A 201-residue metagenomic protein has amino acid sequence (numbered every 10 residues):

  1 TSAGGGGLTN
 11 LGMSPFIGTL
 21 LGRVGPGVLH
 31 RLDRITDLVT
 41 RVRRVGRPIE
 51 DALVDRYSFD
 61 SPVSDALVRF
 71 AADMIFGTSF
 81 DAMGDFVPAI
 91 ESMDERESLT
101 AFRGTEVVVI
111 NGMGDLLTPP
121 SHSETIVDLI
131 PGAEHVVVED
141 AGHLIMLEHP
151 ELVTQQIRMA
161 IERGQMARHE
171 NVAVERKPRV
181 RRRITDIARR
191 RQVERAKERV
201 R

Functional and structural regions predicted by a protein language model:
T1-L38: Flexible "cap/lid" loop of the alpha/beta hydrolase fold
D33-A101: Conserved alpha/beta-hydrolase catalytic His-Asp/Glu region
T78, T118, E148: Residue-level signal for the nucleotide or nucleotide-sugar donor/cofactor binding architecture
P88, T105, P119-D128: Short alpha-helix in the alpha/beta-hydrolase fold that links the catalytic acid
I90, M113-T118: Acidic catalytic loop of the alpha/beta-hydrolase fold
F102-R103, V109-N111, D115: Short beta-strand/loop motif that positions the catalytic acidic residue of the alpha/beta-hydrolase fold
T105-E106, E134: Proline-centered loop/turn at the N-terminus of a beta-strand
E124, I130-R201: Catalytic active-site module of serine/aspartate enzymes centered on a nucleophile-bearing elbow/loop
